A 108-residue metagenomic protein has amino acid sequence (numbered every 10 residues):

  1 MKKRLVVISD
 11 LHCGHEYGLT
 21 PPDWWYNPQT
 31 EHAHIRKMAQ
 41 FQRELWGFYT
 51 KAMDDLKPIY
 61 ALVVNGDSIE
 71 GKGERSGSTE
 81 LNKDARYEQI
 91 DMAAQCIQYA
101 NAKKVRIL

Functional and structural regions predicted by a protein language model:
M1-M92: N-terminal active-site segment of His-dependent metallophosphoesterases
I59, D91-L108: Eukaryote-skewed repeat-based solenoidal scaffolds used as protein-protein interaction platforms, primarily
